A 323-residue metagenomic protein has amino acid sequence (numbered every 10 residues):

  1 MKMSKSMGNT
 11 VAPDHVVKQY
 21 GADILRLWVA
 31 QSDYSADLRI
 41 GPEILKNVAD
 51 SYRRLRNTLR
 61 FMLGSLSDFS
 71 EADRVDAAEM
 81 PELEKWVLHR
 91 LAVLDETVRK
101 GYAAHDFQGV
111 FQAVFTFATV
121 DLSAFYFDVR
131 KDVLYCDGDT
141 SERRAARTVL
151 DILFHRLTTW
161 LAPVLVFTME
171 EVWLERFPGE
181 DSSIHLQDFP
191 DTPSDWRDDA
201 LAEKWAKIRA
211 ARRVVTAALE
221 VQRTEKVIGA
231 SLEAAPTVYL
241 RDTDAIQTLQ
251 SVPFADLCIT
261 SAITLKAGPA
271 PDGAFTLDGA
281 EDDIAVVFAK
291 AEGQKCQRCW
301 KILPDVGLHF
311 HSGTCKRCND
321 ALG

Functional and structural regions predicted by a protein language model:
M1-M80, F177-E180, E225-A230: Catalytic adenosine-cofactor/nucleotide-binding cores of aminoacyl-tRNA synthetases and other
D50-L63, E82-L94, Q112-L134: Core structural elements
L55, L122, V166, L219 (+1 more regions): Residue-level signal for inorganic ion chemistry
F69-E96, F127-A218, Q222-I246, T264-G268 (+4 more regions): Acidic, turn-prone loop/beta-hairpin segments
Y102-G109: Short helix-adjacent coil turns
A285-G293, P304-H309: Short, flexible, mixed-charge glycine/proline-rich loop motifs that serve as phosphate/nucleic-acid-contacting
C296-C299, C315-C318: Short cysteine-rich clusters marking metal-coordination/redox-active sites
I302-D305, A321: Cys/His-rich metal-chelating microdomains
